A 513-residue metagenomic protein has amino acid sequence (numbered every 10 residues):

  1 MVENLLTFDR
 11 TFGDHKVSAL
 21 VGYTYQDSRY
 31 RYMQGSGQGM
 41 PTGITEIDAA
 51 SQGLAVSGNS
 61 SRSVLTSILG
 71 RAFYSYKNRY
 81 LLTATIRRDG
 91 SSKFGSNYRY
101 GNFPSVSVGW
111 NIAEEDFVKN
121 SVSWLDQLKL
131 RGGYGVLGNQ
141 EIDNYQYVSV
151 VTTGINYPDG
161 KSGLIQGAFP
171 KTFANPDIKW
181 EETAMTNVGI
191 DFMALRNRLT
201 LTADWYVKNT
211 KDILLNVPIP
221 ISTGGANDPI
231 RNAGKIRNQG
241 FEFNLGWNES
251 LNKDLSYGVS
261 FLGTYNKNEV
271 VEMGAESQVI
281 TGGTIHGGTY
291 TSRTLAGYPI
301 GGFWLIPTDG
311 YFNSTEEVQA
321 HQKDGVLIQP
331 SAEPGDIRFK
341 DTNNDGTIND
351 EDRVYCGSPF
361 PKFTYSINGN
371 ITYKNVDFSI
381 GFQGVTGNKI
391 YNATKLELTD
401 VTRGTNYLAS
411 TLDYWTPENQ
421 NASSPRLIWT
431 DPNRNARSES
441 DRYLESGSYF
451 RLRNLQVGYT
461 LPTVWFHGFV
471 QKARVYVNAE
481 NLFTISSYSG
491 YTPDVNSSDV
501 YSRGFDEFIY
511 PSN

Functional and structural regions predicted by a protein language model:
M1-A296, E439-N513: Extracellular/periplasmic, surface-exposed regions of secreted and cell-surface proteins
R10, Y74, H321, T342 (+1 more regions): Short aromatic-centered micro-motifs
L20, R31, W304, T315-E316 (+3 more regions): Short helix/loop capping segments that flank catalytic or ligand/cofactor-binding pockets
S91, V385-R474, N478-E480: Extracytoplasmic gating/loop element in the C-terminal half of outer-membrane beta-barrel translocons and assembly
Q146, R231, N248-G357, T399 (+2 more regions): Conserved small-residue
G346-E351, Y355-P359, N435-G447: Amphipathic, heptad-repeat alpha-helical segments used for oligomerization and assembly
S358-N392: Glycine-rich, aromatic-lined ligand/substrate-binding cores of catalytic and carbohydrate-binding domains
